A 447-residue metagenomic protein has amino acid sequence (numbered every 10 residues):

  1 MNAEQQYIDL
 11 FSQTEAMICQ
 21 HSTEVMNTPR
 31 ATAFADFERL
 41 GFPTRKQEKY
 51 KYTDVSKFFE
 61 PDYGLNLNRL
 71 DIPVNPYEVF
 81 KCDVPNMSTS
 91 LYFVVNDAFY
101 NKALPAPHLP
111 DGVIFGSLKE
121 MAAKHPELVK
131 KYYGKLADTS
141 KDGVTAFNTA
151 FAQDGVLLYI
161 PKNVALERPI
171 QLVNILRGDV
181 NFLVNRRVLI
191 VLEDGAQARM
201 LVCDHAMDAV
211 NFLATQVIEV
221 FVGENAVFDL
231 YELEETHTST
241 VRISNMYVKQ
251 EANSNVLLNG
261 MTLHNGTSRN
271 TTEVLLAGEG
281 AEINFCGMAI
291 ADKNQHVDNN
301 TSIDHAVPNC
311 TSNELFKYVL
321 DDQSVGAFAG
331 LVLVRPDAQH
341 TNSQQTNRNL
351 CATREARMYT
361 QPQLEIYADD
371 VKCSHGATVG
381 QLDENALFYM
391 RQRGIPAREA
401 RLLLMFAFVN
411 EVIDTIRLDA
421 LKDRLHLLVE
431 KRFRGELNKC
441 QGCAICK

Functional and structural regions predicted by a protein language model:
M1-V217, V227: Short, low-to-moderate order helix/coil transition modules at the start of elongated helical scaffolds
K124-F388, Q392-I395, V409, I413-K447: Conserved beta-strand/loop scaffold segments within soluble protein domains that form the structured core and edges
